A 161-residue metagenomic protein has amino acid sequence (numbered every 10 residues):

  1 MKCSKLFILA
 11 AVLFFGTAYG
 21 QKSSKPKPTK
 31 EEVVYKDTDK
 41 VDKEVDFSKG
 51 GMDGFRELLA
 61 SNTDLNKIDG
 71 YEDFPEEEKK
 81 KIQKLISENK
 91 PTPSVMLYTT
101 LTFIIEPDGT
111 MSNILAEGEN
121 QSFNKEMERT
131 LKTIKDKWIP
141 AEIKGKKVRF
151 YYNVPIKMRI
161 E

Functional and structural regions predicted by a protein language model:
S4-I8, G20-E161: Charge-biased low-complexity segments
A11-Y19: Hydrophobic h-region of N-terminal signal peptides that target proteins for export in Gram-negative bacteria
